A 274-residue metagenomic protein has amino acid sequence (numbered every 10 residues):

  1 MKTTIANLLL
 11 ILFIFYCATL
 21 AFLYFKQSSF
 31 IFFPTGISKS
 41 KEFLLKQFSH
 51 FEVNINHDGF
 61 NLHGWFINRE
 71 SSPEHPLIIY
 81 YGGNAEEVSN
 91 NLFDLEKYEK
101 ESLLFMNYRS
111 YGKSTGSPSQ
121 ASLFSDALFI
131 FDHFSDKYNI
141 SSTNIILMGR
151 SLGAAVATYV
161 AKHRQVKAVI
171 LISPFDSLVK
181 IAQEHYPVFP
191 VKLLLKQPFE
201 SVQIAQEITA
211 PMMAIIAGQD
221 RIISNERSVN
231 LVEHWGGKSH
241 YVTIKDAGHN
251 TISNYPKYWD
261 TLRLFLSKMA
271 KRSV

Functional and structural regions predicted by a protein language model:
L8, L12-N54: An N-terminal hydrophobic leader/cap segment in hydrolases
F60-F134: Membrane-embedded segments
I140-S151: Alpha/beta-hydrolase fold nucleophile elbow
I170-K180, Q197-S201: Active-site nucleophile loop of the alpha/beta-hydrolase fold
S201, A210, S224-E233: Short alpha-helix in the alpha/beta-hydrolase fold that links the catalytic acid
I208-T209, A214-D220: Short beta-strand/loop motif that positions the catalytic acidic residue of the alpha/beta-hydrolase fold
Q219-I223, H249-N250: Acidic catalytic loop of the alpha/beta-hydrolase fold
A247-K257: Catalytic histidine-centered segment of alpha/beta-hydrolase-like enzymes
